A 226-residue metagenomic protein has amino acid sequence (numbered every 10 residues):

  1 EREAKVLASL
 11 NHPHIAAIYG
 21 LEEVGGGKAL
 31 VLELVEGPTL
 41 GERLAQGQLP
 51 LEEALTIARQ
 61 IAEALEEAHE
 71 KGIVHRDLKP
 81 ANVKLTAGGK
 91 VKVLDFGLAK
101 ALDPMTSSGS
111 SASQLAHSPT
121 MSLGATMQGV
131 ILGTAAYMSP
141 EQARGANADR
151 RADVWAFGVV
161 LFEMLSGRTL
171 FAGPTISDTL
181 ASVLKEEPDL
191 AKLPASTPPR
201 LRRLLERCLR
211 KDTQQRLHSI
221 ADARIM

Functional and structural regions predicted by a protein language model:
E1-S9: AlphaC helix of the eukaryotic protein kinase fold
A4, I15, K28: ABC ATPase nucleotide-binding domain
H12-I15, V35-E36, A45, L55 (+6 more regions): C-terminal lobe helix-coil module of Hanks-type protein kinase domains
L21: Activation-segment/catalytic-loop signature of the eukaryotic protein kinase fold
G25-T39, R43: Conserved short submotifs of the Hanks-type protein kinase catalytic core that shape the nucleotide-binding pocket
G26, T39, A101-G109, T169: Conserved protein kinase catalytic core
G47-L49: Short secondary-structure edge/capping micro-motifs at helix/strand boundaries
G88-L94, A99-Y137, P174: Activation segment of protein kinases
